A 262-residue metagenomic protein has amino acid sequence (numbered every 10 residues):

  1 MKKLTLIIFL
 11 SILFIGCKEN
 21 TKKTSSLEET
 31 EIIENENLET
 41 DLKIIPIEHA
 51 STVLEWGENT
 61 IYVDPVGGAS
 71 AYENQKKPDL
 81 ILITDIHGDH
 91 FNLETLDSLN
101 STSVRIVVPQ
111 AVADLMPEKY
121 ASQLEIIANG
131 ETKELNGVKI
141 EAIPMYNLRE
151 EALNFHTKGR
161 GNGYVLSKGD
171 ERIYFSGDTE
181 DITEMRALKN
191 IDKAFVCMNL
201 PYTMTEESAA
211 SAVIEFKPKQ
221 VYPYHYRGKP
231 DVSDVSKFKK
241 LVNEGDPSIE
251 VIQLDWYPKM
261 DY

Functional and structural regions predicted by a protein language model:
K2-I8: Sec-dependent signal peptide recognition, specifically the positively charged N-region followed immediately by
L13-G16: C-terminal motif of bacterial Sec signal peptides marking the signal peptidase cleavage site
K18-N20: Bacterial signal peptide processing site
K22-K76, I126-K189, W256-Y262: Core dinuclear metal-dependent hydrolase active-site scaffold
G67-V112, N190-F195: Active-site metal-binding motif and surrounding structural segment of the metallo-beta-lactamase
A69-A71, H87-F91, A113-M116, T132-E134 (+4 more regions): Active-site environment of divalent metal-dependent phosphoester hydrolases
V104, I191-F195, T203-Y226: Proline-aspartate-enriched helix->loop->beta-strand connector
Y120-T132, K219-Y262: Binuclear metal-ion centers of metallo-dependent hydrolases, dominated by the metallo-beta-lactamase
